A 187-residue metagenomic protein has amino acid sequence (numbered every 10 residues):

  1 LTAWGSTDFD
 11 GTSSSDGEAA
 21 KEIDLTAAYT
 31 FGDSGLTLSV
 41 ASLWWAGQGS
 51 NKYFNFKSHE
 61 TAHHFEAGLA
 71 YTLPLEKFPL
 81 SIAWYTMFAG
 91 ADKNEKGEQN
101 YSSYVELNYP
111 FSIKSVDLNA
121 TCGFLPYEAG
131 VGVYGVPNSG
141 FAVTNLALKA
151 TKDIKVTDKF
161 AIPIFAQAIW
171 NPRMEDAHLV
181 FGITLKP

Functional and structural regions predicted by a protein language model:
L1, G32-S39, P74-L80, P110-A120 (+1 more regions): Short loop/turn motifs that connect adjacent beta-strands in outer-membrane beta-barrel proteins
L1-G11: Short glycine/proline- and aromatic-enriched beta-strand/turn motifs that initiate or cap beta-hairpins
F9-E106, A129-F141, V180: Outer-membrane pore/translocation modules
M87-A89, E106-I113, C122, A147-K149: Outer-membrane beta-barrel proteins and related beta-barrel translocases across Gram-negative bacteria
D117-T157, A161-Q167: Outer membrane beta-barrel transmembrane domains
L148, E175-P187: Outer-membrane beta-barrel "beta-signal"
A166-M174: A short, acidic, flexible beta-alpha connecting loop/helix-capping segment that sits on the rim of active
